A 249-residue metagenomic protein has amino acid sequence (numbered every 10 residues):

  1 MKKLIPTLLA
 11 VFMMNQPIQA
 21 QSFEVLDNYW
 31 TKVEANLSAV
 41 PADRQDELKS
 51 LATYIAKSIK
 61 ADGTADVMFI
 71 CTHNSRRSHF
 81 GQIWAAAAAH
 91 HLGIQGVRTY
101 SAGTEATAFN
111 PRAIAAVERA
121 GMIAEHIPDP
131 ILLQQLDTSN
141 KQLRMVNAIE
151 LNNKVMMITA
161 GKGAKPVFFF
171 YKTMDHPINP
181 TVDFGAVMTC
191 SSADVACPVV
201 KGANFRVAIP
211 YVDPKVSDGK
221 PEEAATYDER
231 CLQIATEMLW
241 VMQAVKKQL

Functional and structural regions predicted by a protein language model:
M1-Q21: Bacterial Sec-dependent N-terminal signal peptides
S22-L249: Short polar/charged helix/loop
